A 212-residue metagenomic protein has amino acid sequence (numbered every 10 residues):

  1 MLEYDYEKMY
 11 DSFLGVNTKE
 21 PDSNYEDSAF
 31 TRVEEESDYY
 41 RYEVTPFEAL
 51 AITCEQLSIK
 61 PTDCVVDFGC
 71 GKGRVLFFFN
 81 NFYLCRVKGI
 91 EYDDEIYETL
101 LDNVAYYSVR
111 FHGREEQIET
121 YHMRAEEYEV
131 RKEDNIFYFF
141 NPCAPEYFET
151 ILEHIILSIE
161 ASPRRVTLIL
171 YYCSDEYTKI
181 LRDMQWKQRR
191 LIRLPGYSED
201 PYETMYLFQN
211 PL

Functional and structural regions predicted by a protein language model:
M1-P61: S-adenosyl-L-methionine
T62-G71: Conserved class I S-adenosyl-L-methionine
G73-F77: Glycine-rich SAM-binding Motif I of class I
R86-E91: Conserved SAM-binding motif I beta-strand of class I
D94-E95: Helix N-cap at the beta1-alpha1 junction of Rossmann-like dinucleotide-binding domains, i.e., the first residues
T99-K132: S-adenosyl-L-methionine
Y121-E160: Active-site segment flanking the S-adenosylmethionine/decSAM binding pocket in AdoMet-dependent transferases
E146-Q209: C-terminal substrate-binding/active-site "lid" region of AdoMet-derived donor-dependent transferases
